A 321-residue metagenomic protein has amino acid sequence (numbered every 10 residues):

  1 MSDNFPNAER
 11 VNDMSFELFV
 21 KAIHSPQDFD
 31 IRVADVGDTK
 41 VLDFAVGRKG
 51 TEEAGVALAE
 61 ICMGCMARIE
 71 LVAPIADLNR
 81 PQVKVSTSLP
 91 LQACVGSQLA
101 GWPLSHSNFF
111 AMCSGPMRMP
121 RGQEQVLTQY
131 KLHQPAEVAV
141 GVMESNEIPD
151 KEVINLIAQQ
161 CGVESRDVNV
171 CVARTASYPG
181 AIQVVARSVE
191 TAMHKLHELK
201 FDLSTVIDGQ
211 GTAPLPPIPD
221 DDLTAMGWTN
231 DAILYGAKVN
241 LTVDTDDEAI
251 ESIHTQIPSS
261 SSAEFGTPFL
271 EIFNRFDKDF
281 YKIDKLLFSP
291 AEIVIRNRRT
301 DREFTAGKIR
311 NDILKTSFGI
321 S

Functional and structural regions predicted by a protein language model:
M1-C161, R166-E190, H194, L199-S321: Anaerobic metallocofactor- and corrinoid-dependent redox/one-carbon enzyme cores, especially those from methanogenesis
